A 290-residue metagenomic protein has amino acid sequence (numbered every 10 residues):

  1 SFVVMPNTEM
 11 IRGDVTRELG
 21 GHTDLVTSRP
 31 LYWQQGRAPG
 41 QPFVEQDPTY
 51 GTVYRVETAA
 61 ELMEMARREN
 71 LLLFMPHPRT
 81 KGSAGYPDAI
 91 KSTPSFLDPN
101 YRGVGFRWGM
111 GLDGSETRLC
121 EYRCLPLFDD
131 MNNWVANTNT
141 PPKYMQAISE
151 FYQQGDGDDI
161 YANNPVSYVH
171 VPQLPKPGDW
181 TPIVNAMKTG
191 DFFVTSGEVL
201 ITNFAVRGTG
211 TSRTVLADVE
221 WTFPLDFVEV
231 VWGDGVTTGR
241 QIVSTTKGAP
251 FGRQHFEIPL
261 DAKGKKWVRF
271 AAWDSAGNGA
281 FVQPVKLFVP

Functional and structural regions predicted by a protein language model:
S1-P78, G82-Y86, F106-P126, I148-F151 (+2 more regions): A metal-dependent hydrolase metal-coordination microenvironment
A60-E61, A89-S92, H255-F256: A generic local structural motif
A66-E69, M75-F193: Long, contiguous interaction/targeting segments characteristic of exported/extracellular or secretory-pathway proteins
N133-M145, S149-P290: C-terminal functional module detector
